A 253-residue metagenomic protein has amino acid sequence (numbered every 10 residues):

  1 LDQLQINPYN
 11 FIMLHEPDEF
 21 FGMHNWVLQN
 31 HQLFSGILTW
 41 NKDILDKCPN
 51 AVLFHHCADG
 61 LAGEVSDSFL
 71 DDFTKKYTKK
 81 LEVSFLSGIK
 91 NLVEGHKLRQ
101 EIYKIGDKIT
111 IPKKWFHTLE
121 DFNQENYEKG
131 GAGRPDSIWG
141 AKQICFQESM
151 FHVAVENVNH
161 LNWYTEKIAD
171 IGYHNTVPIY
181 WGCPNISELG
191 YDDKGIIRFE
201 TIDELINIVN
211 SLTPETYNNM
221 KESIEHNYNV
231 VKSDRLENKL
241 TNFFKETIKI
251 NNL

Functional and structural regions predicted by a protein language model:
L1-G195, T216, N227-N251: Nucleotide-sugar donor-binding catalytic core of glycosyltransferases
K42, I202-D203: Alpha-helix N-cap/helix-start capping motif
I196-T201: Conserved acidic donor-binding segment of nucleotide-sugar-dependent glycosyltransferases
E204-V209: E2/UBC-UEV (E2-variant) core
N210-N227: Conserved donor-nucleotide binding/catalytic region of nucleotide-linked donor-dependent transferases
